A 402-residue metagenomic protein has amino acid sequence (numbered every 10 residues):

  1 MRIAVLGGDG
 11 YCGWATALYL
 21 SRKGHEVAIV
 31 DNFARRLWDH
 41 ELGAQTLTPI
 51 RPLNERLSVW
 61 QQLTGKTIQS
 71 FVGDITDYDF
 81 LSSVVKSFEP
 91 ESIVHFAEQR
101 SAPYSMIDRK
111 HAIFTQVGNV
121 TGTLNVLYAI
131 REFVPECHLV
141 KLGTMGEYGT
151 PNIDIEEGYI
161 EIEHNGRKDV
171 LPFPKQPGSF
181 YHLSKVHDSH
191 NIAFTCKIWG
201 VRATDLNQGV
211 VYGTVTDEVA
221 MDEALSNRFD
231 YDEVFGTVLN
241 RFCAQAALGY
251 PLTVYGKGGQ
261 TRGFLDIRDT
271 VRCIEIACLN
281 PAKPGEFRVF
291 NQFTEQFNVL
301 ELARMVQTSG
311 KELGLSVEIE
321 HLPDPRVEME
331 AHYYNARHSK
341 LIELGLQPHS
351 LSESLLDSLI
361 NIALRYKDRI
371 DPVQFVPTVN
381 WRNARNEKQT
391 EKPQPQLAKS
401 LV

Functional and structural regions predicted by a protein language model:
M1-T214, W381-A384, Q394-V402: N-terminal Rossmann-like NAD(P)+-binding domain of SDR-like oxidoreductases, especially those catalyzing
R22, Q245-V402: C-terminal substrate-binding subdomain of Rossmann-fold SDR/epimerase-dehydratase oxidoreductases
N54-K66, I160-L171, V211, T216-D217 (+4 more regions): A short C-terminal helix-loop "cap" of Rossmann-like NAD(P)-dependent dehydrogenase/epimerase domains
T76, G118-T121, S179, E233-T237 (+4 more regions): Residue-level signal for the nucleotide or nucleotide-sugar donor/cofactor binding architecture
T123, L127, I192, L239 (+2 more regions): Short-chain dehydrogenase/reductase
V186, W199-V201, G213-N240, L248-Y250 (+4 more regions): Glycine/proline-rich active-site loop of Rossmann-fold NAD(P)-dependent oxidoreductases
H187-T195, F242, L302, V306: Hydrophobic alpha-helix immediately C-terminal to the catalytic Tyr-X-X-X-Lys motif of short-chain
